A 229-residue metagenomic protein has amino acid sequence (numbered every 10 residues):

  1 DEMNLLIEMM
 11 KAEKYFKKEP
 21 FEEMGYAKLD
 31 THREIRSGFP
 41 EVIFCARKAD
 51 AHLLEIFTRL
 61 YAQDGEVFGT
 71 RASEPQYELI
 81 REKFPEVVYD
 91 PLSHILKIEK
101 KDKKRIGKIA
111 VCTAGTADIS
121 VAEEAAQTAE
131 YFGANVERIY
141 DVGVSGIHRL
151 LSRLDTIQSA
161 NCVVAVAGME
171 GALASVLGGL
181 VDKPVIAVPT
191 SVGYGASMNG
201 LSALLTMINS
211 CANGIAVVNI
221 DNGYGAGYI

Functional and structural regions predicted by a protein language model:
D1-V87: Long amphipathic alpha-helical segments
L53, D118-E123, I147-H148, A167-V176 (+2 more regions): Short glycine/serine/threonine-rich phosphate/pyrophosphate-binding segments that cradle anionic phosphate groups
V88-D90, L177-L201, I215: Short, acidic/small-residue loops that bind anionic groups at enzyme active sites
K97, N135-T156, L201-S202, V218: Glycine-rich oxoanion-binding loops at beta->alpha junctions
I106-H148: Glycine-rich phosphate/diphosphate-binding loop of Rossmann-like nucleotide-binding domains
T113, Q158, V192, A196-I229: C-terminal binding/interaction regions
S152-T190: Glycine-rich phosphate-binding loop
